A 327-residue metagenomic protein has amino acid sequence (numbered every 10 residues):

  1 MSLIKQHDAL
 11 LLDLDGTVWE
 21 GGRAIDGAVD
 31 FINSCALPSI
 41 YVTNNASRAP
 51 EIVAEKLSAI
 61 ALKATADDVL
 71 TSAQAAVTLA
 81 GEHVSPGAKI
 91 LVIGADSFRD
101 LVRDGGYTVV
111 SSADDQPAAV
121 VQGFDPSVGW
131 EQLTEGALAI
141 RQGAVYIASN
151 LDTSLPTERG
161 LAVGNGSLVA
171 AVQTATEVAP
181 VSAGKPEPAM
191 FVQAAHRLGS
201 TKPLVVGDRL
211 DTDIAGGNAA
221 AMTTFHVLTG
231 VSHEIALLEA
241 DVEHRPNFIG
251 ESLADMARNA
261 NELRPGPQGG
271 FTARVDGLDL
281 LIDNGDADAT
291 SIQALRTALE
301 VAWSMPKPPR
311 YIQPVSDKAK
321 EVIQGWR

Functional and structural regions predicted by a protein language model:
S2-L12, E20-G22, D26, S34 (+3 more regions): Asp-based, Mg2+/Mn2+-dependent phosphohydrolase catalytic module
G16: Receiver (REC) domain active-site loop signature in two-component systems and cognate sites in sensor histidine kinases
L37: Conserved phosphoryl-transfer catalytic core
V42: Glycine-rich loop-to-alpha-helix module at the N-terminal edge of alpha/beta enzyme cores
N45: Conserved phosphate/oxyanion-binding catalytic-loop motifs
P50-E51: Switch/connector loops and helix/strand junctions flanking conserved nucleotide-binding motifs in nucleotide-processing
S72-Q74: Polytopic endomembrane small-metabolite transporters, centered on the Drug/Metabolite Transporter
